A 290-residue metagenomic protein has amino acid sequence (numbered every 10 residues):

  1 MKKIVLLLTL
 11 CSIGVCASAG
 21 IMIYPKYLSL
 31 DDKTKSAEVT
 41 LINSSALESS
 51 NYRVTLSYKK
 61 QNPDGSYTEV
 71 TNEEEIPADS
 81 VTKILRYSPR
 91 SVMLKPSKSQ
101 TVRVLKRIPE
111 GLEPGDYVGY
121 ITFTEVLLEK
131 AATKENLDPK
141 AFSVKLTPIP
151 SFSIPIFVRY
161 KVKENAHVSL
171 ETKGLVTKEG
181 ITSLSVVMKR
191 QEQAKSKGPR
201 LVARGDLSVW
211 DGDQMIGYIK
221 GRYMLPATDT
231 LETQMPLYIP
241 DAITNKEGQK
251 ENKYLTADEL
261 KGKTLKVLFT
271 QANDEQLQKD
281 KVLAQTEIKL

Functional and structural regions predicted by a protein language model:
K3-A17: Sec-dependent N-terminal signal peptides
S18-A37: N-terminal edge beta-strand
Y24-L30, S91-V92, E171-T177: Short beta-strand segments of immunoglobulin-like
D31-E38, T101, E113-Y120, G180-L184: Short, solvent-exposed loop/turn segments enriched in Ser/Thr/Gly
E38-I42, S185-K195: Short edge beta-strand/loop segments characteristic of extracellular beta-sandwich folds
E48, Y52-D79, K189, Q193-M215: Short acidic, flexible loop segments centered on an aromatic residue
S57-K59, R107-K161, I243-L290: Terminal connector regions
E73-E110, D213-A257: Intrinsically disordered, low-complexity Pro/Gly/Ser/Thr-rich segments with frequent PxxP/GP/PP motifs and embedded
